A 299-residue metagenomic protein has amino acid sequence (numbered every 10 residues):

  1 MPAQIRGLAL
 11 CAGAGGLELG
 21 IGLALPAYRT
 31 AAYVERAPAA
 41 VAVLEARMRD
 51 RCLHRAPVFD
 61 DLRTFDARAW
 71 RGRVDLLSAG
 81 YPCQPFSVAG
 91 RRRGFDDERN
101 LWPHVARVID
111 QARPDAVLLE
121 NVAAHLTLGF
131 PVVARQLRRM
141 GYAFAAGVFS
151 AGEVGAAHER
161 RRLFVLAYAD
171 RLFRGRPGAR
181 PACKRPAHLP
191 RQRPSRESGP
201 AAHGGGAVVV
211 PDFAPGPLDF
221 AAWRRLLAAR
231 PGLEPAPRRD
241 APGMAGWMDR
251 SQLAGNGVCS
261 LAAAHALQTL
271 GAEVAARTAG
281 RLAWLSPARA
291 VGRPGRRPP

Functional and structural regions predicted by a protein language model:
M1-I5, R71-G72: Short helix-loop-beta connector
I5-R63: SAM cofactor-binding core of SAM-dependent methyltransferases, primarily the Rossmann-like beta-alpha-beta module
R6, A32, D75-L76, A116: Structural motif
Y33, F59, S78, L118-L119: Generic enzyme active-site microenvironment
R49, R138, Y142, L267-G271 (+1 more regions): Hydrophobic/aromatic-lined pockets within catalytic cores
F59-D75, Q268-G271: Short amphipathic alpha-helices and their capping/turn segments at secondary-structure boundaries
F65-V74, Y81-N256, G280, R289-R297: Class I S-adenosyl-L-methionine
A254-G271: Histidine-centered active-site loop/cap adjacent to the catalytic His in serine esterases/O-acetyl transfer systems
